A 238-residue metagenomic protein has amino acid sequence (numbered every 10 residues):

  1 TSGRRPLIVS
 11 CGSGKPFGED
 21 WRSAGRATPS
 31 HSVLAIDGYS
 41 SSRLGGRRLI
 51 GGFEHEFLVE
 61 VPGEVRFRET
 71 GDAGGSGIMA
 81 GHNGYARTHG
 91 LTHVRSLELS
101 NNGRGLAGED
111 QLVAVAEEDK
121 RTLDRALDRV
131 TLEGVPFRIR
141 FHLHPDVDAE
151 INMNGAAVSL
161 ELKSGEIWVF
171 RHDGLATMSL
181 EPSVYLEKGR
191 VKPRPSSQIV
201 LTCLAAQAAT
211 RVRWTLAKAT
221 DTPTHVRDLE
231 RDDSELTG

Functional and structural regions predicted by a protein language model:
T1-G238: Extended polysaccharide-engagement surfaces of secreted carbohydrate-active enzymes
